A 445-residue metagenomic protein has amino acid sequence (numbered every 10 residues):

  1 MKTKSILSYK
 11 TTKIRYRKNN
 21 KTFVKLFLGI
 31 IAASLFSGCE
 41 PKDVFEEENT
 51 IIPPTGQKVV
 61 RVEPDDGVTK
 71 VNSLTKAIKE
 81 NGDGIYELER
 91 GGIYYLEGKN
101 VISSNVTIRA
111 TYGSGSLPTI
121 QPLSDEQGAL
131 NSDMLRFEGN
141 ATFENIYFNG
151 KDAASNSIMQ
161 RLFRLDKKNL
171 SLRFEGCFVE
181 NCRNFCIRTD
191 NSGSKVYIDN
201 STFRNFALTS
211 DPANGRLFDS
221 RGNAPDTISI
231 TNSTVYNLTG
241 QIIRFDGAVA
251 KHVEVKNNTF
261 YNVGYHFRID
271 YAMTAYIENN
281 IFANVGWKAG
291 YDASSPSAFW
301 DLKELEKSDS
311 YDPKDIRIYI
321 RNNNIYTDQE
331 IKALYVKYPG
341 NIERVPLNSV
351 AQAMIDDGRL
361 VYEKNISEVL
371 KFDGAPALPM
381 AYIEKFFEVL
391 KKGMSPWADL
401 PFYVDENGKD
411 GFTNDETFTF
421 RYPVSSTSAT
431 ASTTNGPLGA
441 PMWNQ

Functional and structural regions predicted by a protein language model:
M1-T3, Y9-T12, R17-N20, V24 (+6 more regions): Generic cytosolic/nucleocytoplasmic N-terminal low-complexity/intrinsically disordered segments
K2-N19, L26-G29, A33-R61: Bacterial Sec-dependent N-terminal signal peptides
L7, D66-V68: Compositionally biased, intrinsically disordered low-complexity regions
F27-I30, N81, F412-D415: Short, ordered beta-strand-loop transition motifs
F45-P53, T75, Y94-T430, P441-Q445: Extracellular beta-rich repeat passengers
V59-D65, T75-L96, V106-G113, L438: Glycine-rich repeat segments that build the extracellular carbohydrate-interaction surface of secreted and virion
K70-S73: Well-ordered alpha-helical segments embedded in enzymatic catalytic cores
N435: Glycine-rich, aromatic-lined ligand/substrate-binding cores of catalytic and carbohydrate-binding domains
